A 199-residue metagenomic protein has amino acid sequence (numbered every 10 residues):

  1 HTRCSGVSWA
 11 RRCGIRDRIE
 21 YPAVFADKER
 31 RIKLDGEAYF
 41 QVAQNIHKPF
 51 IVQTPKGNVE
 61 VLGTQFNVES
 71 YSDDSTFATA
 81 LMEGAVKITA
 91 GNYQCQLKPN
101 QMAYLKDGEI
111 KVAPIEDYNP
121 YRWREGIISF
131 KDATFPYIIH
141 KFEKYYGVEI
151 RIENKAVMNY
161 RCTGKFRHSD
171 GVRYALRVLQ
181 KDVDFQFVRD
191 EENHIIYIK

Functional and structural regions predicted by a protein language model:
H1-I15: Single conserved hydrophobic/aromatic residue that forms the stacking wall/gate of nucleotide- or nucleobase-binding
R18-K199: A residue-level detector for the "anchor" residue at the start of short, highly conserved motifs
